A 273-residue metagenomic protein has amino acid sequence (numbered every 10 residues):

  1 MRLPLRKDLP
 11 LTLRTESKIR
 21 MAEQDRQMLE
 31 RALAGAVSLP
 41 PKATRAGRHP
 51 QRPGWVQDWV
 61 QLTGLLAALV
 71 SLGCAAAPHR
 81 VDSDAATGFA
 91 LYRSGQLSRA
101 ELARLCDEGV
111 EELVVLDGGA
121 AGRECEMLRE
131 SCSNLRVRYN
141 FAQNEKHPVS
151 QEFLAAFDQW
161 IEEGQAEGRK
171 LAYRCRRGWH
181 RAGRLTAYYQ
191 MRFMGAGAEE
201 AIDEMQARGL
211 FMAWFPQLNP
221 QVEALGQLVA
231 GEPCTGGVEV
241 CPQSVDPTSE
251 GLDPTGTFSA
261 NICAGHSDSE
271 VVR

Functional and structural regions predicted by a protein language model:
R2-P10, R14, K18-L29, L33 (+2 more regions): Cys-dependent protein tyrosine phosphatase-like superfamily
R31, A36, P40, G47-R48: Intrinsic, low-complexity polybasic segments
L39, A43, L62-T63: Short terminal hydrophobic/aromatic SLiMs and anchors at protein ends
C175: Short cysteine clusters
G178: Substrate/cofactor-recognition hotspot
